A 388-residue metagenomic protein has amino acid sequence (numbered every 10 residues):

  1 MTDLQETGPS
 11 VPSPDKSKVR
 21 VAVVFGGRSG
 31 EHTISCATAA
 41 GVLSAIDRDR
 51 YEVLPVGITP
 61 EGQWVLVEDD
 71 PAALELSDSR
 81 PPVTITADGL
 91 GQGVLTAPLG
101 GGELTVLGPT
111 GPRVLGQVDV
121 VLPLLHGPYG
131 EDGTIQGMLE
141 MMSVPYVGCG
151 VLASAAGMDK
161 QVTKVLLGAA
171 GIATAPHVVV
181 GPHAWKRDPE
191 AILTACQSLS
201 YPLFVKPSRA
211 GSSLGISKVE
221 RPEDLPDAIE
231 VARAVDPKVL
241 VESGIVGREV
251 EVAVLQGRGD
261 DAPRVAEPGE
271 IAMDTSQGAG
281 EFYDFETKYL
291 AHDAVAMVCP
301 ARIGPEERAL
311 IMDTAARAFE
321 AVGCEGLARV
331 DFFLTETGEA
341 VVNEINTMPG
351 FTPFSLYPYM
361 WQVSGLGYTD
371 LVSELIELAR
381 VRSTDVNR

Functional and structural regions predicted by a protein language model:
T2-R20, F25-R28, R48, R302-R388: ATP-dependent carboxylate activation and anion-phosphoryl transfer catalytic cores that bind Mg-ATP to form
T2-V24, S29-G30, C36-A40, V53 (+3 more regions): Active-site nucleotide/adenylate-binding loops and adjacent lid/helix of ATP-dependent enzymes
K18, H32-A40, R48, L54-G181: Conserved N-proximal alpha/beta basic substrate-recognition cap immediately N-terminal to, or forming the N-lobe
L54, V239, S243, V250-E251 (+1 more regions): A short glycine-rich, hydrophobically flanked beta-strand micro-motif that places a catalytic Asp/Glu for divalent metal
T59-G62, G100, Q256-D261, T335-G338: Short acidic-glycine loop/turn motifs at beta-strand connectors
G137-Y146, R221-P226, V363-S364: A glycine- and small-aliphatic-rich helix-loop capping segment at beta-alpha/alpha-beta transitions that lines
E220-D313, E339-V341: Phosphate-binding site of ATP-dependent enzymes
